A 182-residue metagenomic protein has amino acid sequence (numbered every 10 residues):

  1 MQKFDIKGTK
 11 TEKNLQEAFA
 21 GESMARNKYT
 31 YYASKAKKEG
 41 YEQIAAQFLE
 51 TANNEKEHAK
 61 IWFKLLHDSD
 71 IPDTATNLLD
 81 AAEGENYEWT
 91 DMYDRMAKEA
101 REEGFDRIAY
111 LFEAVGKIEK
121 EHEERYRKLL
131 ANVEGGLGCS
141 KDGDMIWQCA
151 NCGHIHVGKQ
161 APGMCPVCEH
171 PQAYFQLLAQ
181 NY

Functional and structural regions predicted by a protein language model:
M1-Y182: Non-heme di-metal
